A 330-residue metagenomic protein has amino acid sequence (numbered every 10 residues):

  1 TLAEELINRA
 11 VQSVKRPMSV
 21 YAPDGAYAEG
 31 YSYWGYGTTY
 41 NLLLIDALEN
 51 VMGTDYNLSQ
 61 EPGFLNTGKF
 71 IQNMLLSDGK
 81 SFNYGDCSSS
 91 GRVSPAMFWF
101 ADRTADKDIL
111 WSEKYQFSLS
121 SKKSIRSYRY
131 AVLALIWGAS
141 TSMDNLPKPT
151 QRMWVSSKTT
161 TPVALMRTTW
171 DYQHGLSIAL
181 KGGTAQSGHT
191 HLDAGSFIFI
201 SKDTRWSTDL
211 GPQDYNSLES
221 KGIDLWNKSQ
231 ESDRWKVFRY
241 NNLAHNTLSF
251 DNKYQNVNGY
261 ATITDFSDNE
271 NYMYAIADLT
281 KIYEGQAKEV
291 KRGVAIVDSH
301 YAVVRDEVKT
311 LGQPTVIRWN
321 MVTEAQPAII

Functional and structural regions predicted by a protein language model:
T1-S32, A134-Q151: Active-site lining segments of carbohydrate-active enzymes
L6-S13, E29-Y40, Q60-T67, Y240 (+1 more regions): Secondary-structure capping and boundary motifs in well-ordered enzyme cores
P23, K80, A244: Glycine-rich, flexible loop/turn motifs
G25, M52-G53, G79, D106 (+2 more regions): Glycine-centered secondary-structure boundary/capping sites
A26-G30, M52-Y56, T184-Q186, D233-K236: Active-site rim elements
Y36-W206, D265-Y272, D278: Carbohydrate-active enzyme catalytic cores, enriched for enzymes that act on polyanionic acidic polysaccharides
T141-I330: Non-catalytic C-terminal accessory modules of carbohydrate-active enzymes
